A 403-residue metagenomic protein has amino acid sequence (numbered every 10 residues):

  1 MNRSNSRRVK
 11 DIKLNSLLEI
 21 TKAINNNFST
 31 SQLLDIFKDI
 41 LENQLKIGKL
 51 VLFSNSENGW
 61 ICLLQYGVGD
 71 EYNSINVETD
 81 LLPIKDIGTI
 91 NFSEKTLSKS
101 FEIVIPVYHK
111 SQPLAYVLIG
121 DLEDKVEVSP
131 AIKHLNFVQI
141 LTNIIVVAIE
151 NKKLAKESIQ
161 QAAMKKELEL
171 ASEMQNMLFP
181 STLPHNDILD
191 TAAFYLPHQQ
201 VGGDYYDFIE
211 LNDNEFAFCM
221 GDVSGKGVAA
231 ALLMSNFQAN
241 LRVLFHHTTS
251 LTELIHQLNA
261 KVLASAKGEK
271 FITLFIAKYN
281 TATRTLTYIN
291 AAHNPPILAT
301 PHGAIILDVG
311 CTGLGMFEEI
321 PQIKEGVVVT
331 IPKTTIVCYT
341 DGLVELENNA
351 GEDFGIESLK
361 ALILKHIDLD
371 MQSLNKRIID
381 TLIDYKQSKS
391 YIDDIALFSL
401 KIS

Functional and structural regions predicted by a protein language model:
M1-N26, S31: Signal-transmission linkers at sensory-effector interfaces
N2-R8, L114-L141, K226, E345-G355 (+1 more regions): Regulatory loop-to-helix N-cap segments in sensory/regulatory domains that couple ligand/signal detection
K38-N43, L50-I75, D213: GAF sensory/regulatory domain recognition with acknowledged cross-activation on helical regulatory dimers
F92-E94, K99-H109, P113-A115: A short, aliphatic-rich beta-strand micro-motif
V107-K125, D213-F216, K333-T335, D393: Short hydrophobic/glycine-rich mini-motifs in sensory/regulatory modules that couple input to downstream signaling
V128-E150, N236, I331-P332: Amphipathic alpha-helical "output/dimerization" segments
A155, I159-V337, Q387-S403: … and, occasionally, acidic/histidine-rich disordered N-termini of signaling adaptors
A229-H247, T330, T334-K389: Active-site-proximal, acidic helix/loop segment immediately C-terminal to a metal-coordinating Asp/Glu
